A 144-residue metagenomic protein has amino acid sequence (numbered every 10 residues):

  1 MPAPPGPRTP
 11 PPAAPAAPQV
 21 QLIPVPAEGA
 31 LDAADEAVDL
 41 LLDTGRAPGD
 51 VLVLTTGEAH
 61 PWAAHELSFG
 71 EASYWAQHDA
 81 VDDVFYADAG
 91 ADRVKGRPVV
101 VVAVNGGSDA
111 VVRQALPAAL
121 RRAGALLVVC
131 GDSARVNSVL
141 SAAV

Functional and structural regions predicted by a protein language model:
M1-R8: Terminal intrinsically disordered, low-complexity, charge-rich regions
T9, A13-V144: Hydrophobic alpha-helical segments that drive targeting, anchoring, or assembly
